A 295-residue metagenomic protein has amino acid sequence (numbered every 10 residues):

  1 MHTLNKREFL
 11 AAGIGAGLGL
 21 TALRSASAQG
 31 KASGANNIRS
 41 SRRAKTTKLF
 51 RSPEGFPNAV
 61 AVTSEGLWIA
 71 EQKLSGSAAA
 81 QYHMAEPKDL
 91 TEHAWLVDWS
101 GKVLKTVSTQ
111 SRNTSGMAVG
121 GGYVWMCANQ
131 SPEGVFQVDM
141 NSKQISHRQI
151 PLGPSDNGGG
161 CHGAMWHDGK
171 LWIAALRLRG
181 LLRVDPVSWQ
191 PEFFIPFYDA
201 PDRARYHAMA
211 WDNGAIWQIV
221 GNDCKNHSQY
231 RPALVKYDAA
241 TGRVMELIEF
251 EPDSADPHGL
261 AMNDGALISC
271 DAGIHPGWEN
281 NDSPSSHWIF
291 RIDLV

Functional and structural regions predicted by a protein language model:
M1-A16: N-terminal secretory signal peptides and thylakoid transit peptides that target proteins across membranes
G34-P53: A short helix->beta-strand "capping" segment at the edge of beta-propeller domains
K45-F50, K102-V107, Q144-P154, Q190-D199 (+1 more regions): A short beta-strand motif characteristic of beta-propeller blades
P53, I69-A78, E86-K88, M126-S131 (+3 more regions): Conserved beta-strand positions in repeat-built beta-propeller and related beta-rich domains
E54-V62, S111-G120, G153-H167, A200-G214 (+1 more regions): Beta-rich, blade/repeat-based domains predominating in secreted/periplasmic proteins but also intracellular
E92-W95, G134-F136, G180-L182, P232-V235 (+1 more regions): A short loop-to-beta-strand structural motif that recurs across blades of beta-propeller domains
D98-G101, D139-K143, D185-W189, D238-G242 (+1 more regions): Short loop/turn segments that connect beta-strands within beta-propeller blades
A261-V295: Blade-level signature of beta-propeller repeat domains, shared across WD40, Kelch, NHL, RCC1 and BNR/Asp-box propellers
